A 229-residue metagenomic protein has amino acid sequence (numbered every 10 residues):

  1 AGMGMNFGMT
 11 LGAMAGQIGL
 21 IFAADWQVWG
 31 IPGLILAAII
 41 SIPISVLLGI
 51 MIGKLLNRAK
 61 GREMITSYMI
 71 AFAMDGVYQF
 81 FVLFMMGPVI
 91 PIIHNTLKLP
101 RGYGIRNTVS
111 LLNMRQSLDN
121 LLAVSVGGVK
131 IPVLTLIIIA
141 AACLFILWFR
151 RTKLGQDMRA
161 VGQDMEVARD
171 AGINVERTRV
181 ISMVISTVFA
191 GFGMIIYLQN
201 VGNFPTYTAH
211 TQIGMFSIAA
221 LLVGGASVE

Functional and structural regions predicted by a protein language model:
A1-G16, N57-M69, D157, V180-I181 (+1 more regions): Short, non-helical or kinked segments that cap or interrupt transmembrane helices
A1-M3, A24-L36, P43, I173-R179 (+2 more regions): Short juxtamembrane and helix-loop transition motifs at transmembrane-helix boundaries in membrane proteins
A1-W26, V46-G61, L221-E229: Single transmembrane alpha-helix segments in multi-pass membrane proteins
G12-G16, L20, A37-G49, A71 (+4 more regions): Alpha-helical transmembrane segments in multi-pass membrane proteins
V28-D75: Alpha-helical transmembrane segments within multi-pass membrane transporters and channels
M74-R151, P205-T206: Transmembrane helix-bundle core of multi-pass membrane transporters and related energy-transducing complexes
C143-M183: Membrane-helix/interface signature in polytopic inner-membrane proteins
V184-F192, I196-E229: Transmembrane alpha-helical segments in multi-pass inner-membrane proteins
